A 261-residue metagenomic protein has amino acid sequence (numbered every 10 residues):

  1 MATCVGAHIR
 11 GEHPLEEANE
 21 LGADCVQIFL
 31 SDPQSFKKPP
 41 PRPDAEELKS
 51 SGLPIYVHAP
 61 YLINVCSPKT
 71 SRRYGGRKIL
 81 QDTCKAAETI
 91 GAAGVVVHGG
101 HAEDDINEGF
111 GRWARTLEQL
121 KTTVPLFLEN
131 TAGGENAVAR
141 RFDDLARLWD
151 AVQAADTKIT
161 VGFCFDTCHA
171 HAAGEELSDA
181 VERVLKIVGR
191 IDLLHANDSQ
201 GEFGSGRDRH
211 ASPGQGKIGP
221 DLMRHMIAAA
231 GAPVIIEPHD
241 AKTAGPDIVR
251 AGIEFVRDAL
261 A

Functional and structural regions predicted by a protein language model:
M1-A59, I63-D82, A261: N-terminal pre-domain/capping segments
T3-I9, V26-I28, I55-A59, V95-V97 (+4 more regions): Hydrophobic faces of well-ordered beta-strands that scaffold small-molecule active sites in alpha/beta enzyme cores
H8-E12, F29-P33, P60-L62, G100-A102 (+4 more regions): Active-site beta-loop-alpha junctions enriched in small/polar residues
L15-G22, P40-Y56, Q81-G91, L117-T123 (+3 more regions): Acidic (Asp/Glu)-rich catalytic clusters
N19, A146-F165, A170-A261: Histidine-acidic metal/acid-base catalytic patches
P40-E46, R73-L80, F110-R115, R141-L145 (+2 more regions): Charged helix-capping and loop-helix junction motifs
V65-F165, A172: Active-site acidic/histidine proton-transfer and metal-coordination neighborhood in alpha/beta enzyme cores
